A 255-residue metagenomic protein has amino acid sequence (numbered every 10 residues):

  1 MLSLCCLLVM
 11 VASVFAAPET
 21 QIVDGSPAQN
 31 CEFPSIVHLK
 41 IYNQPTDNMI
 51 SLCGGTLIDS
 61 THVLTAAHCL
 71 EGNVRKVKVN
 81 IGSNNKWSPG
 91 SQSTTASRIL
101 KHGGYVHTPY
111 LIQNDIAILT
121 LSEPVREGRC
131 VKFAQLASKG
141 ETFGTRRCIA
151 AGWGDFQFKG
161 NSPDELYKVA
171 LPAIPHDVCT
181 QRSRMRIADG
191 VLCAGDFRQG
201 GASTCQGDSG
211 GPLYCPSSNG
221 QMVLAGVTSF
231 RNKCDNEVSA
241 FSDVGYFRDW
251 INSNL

Functional and structural regions predicted by a protein language model:
M1-A16, V79: Cleavable N-terminal signal peptides of Sec/SRP-targeted secreted and luminal proteins
A17-Q21, S35, L39-Y42, V63-A66 (+2 more regions): Conserved H-D interstitial segment of serine endopeptidase catalytic domains
V23-D24, V79-E127, K139, Q157 (+1 more regions): Conserved catalytic-core segment of clan PA serine endopeptidases
D24-C31, Y105-P109, K159-N161, S203 (+1 more regions): Conserved, non-catalytic sequence blocks in retroelement Pol enzymes and Pol-derived host proteins
P27-E32, L57, E71-N73, S93 (+5 more regions): Extracellular/periplasmic catalytic domains that process cell-envelope and extracellular macromolecules
Q29-K76, K233, S242: Catalytic histidine site
I36-T46, R146-L255: Extracellular trypsin-like serine protease catalytic domains
V63-A67, Q113-S138, P163-L166: Conserved active-site neighborhood of the chymotrypsin/trypsin-like protease fold
